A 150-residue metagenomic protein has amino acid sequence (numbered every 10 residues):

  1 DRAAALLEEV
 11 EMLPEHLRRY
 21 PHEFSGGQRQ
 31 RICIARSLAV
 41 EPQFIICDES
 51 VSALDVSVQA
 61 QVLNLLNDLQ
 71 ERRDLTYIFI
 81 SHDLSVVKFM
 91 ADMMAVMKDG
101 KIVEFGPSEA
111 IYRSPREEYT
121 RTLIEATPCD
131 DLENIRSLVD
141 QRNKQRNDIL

Functional and structural regions predicted by a protein language model:
D1-E15, I124-E125: Conserved ABC ATPase "signature" region
Y20-F24, Q28: Conserved ABC ATPase signature
I34, V62: Hydrophobic anchor residue at the start of the ABC signature
A39-Q43: A short, proline-enriched helix->beta-strand linker immediately N-terminal to the Walker B motif in ABC-type P-loop
V87-F89: A short, surface-exposed alpha-helical micro-motif characterized by mixed small hydrophobic and charged/polar residues
I102-G106, S114: ABC ATPase "signature
R113-L150: C-terminal boundary and immediately downstream tail of ABC-type ATPase nucleotide-binding domains
